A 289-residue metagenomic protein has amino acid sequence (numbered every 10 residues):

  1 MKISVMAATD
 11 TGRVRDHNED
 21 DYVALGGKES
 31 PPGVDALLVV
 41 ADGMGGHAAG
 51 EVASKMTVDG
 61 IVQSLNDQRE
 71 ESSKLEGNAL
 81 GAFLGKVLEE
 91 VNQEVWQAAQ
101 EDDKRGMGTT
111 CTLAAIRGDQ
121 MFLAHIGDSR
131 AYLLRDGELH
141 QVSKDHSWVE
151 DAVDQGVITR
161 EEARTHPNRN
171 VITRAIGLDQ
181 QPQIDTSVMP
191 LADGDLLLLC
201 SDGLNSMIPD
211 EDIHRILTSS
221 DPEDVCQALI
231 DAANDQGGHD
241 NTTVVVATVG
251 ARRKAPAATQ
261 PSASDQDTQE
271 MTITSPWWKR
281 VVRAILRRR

Functional and structural regions predicted by a protein language model:
M1-R289: PP2C/PPM-type serine/threonine phosphatase catalytic domain
